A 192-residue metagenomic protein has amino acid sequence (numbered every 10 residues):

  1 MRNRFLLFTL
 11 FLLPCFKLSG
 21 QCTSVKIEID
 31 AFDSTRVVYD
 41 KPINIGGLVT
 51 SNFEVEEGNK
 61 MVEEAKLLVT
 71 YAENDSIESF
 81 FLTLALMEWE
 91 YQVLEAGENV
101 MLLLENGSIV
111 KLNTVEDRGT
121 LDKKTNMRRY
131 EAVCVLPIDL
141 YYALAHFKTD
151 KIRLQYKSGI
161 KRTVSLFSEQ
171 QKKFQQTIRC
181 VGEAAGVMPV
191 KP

Functional and structural regions predicted by a protein language model:
M1-V25: Bacterial Sec-dependent N-terminal signal peptides
C22-V93: An ectodomain-focused feature that recognizes extracytoplasmic/extracellular
I29-A31, Y39-I43, N106-R118: Short, surface-exposed loop motifs enriched in S/T, G, D/E and P with embedded aromatic residues
E56, T70-A72, A85, L103-E105 (+3 more regions): A structural detector for beta-sheet-dominated domains
N59-M61, E90, A96, L103 (+2 more regions): Long amphipathic alpha-helical tracts in eukaryotic proteins
I77, E90-G97, Y141, F147-K151: A broad structural signal for short, well-ordered beta-strand segments within beta-sheet-rich domains
L82-T114: Mid-length scaffold segments of soluble, non-membrane domains
S108-P192: Internal interaction segment
